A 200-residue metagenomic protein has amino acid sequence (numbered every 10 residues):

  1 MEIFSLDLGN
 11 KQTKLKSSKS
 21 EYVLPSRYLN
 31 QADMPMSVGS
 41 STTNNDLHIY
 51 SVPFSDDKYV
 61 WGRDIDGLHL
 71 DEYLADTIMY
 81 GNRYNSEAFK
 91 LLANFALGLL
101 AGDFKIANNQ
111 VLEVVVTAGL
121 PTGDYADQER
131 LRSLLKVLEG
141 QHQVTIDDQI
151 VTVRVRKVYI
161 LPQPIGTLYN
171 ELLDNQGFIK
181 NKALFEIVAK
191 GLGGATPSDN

Functional and structural regions predicted by a protein language model:
M1-A195: Nucleotide/phosphate-binding catalytic cleft detector across ATP-hydrolyzing and phosphate-transferring enzymes
S198-D199: Aromatic/basic-lined ligand-recognition segments that form π-stacking hydrophobic pockets flanked by Lys/Arg to engage
